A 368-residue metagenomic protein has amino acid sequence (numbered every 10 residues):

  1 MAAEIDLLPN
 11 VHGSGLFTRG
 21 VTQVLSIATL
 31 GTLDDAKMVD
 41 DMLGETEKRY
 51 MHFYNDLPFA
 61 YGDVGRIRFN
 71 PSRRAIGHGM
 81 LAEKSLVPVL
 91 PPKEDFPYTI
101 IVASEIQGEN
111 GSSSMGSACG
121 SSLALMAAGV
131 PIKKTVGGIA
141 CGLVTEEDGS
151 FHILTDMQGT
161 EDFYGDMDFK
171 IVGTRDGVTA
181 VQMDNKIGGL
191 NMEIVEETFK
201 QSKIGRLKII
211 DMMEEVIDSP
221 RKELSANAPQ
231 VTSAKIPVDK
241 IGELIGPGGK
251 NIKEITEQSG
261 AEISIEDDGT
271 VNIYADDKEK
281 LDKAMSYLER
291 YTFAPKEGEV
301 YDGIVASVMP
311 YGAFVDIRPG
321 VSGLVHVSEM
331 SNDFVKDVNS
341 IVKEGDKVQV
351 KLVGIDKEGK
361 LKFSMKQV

Functional and structural regions predicted by a protein language model:
M1-G44, P229-E243, N251, Q258-S259: Extended amphipathic alpha-helical scaffolds
L7, T32, L57-G62, E83-F96 (+9 more regions): Conserved helix-loop functional segments at active or binding sites
S26-A28, S117-A128: Alpha-helical support elements that line or immediately flank enzyme active sites and cofactor-binding pockets
L43-G111, G189, E197-E214: Conserved catalytic alpha/beta cores of large enzymes that bind or transform nucleotide phosphates and polynucleotides
F53-Y61, K93-P97, V172-G177, G188 (+3 more regions): Flexible hinge/switch segments at interdomain interfaces of large molecular machines
V102-S104, G108, V181-N185, N227-K240 (+1 more regions): Short, hydrophobic beta-strand segments
L125-K222: Mobile "lid/hinge" segments at catalytic clefts and subdomain interfaces of large enzymes
N227-P229, V238-V368: Single-stranded RNA-binding regions, centering on S1/OB-family and related RNA-binding modules
